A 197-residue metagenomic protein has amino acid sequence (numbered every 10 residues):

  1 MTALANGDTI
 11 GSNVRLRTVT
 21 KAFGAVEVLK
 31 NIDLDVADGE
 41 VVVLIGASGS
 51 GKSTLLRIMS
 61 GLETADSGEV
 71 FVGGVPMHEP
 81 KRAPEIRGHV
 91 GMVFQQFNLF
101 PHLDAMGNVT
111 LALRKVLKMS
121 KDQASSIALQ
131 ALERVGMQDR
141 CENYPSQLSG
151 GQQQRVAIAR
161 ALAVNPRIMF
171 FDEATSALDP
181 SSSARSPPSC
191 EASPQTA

Functional and structural regions predicted by a protein language model:
M1-D8: Pre-NBD coupling/linker segments of ABC/ABC-like ATPases
T9-A197: ABC family nucleotide-binding domain
